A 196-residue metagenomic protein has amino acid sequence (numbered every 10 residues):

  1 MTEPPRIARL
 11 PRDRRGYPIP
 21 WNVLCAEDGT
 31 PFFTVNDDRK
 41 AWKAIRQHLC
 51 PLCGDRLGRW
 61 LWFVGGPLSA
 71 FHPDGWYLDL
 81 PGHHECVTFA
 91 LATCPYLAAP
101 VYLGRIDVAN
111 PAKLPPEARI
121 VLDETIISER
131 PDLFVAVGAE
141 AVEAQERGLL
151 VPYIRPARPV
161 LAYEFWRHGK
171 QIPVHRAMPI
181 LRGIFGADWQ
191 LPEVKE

Functional and structural regions predicted by a protein language model:
M1-A44, V108-E196: N-terminal alpha-helical interaction blocks
T30-V35, W62-L68: Short linear interaction motifs
K43-L49, W76-D79: Short metal-coordination and nucleic-acid-contact micro-motifs, chiefly zinc-binding Cys/His arrays
C50-G54, H83: Short cysteine-rich clusters marking metal-coordination/redox-active sites
C53-R56, F89: Cys/His-rich metal-chelating microdomains
L57-F63, A92-T93: Short, non-ligating residues that shape and space the ligands of small metal-coordination modules and catalytic
P67-L80: Short linker/helix segments within small regulatory modules
L78-Y102: Short metal-binding segments enriched for Cys and/or His
